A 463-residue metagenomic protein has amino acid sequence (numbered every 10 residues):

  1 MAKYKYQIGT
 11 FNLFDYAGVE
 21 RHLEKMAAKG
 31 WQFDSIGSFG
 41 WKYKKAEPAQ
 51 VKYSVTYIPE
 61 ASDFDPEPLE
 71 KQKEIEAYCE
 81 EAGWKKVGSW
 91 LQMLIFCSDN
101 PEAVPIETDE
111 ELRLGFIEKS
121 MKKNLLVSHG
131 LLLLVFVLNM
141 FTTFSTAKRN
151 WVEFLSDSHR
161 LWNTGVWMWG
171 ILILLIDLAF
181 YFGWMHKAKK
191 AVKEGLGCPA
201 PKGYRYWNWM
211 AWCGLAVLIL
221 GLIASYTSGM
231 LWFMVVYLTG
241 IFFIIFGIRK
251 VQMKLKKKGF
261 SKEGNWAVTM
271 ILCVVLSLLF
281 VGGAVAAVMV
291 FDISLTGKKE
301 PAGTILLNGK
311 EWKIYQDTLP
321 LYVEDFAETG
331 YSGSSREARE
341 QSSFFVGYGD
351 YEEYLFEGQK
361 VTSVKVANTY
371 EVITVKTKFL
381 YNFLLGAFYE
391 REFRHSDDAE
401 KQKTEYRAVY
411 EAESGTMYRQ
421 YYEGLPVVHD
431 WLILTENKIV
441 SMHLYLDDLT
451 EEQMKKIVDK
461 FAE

Functional and structural regions predicted by a protein language model:
M1-V127, T143-F154: Membrane-protein extramembrane domains
T108, F180-Y204, R249-N265: Cytoplasmic membrane-interface regions of multi-pass membrane proteins
S120-K193, R205-L222: Core alpha-helical transmembrane segments of integral membrane proteins
H129-G130, C198-V217, N265-L278: Transmembrane alpha-helical segments of multi-pass membrane proteins
A216-Q252: Membrane-embedded alpha-helical segments of integral membrane proteins
Y237-L238, I293-H429, T435: Short, solvent-exposed recognition patches
K258-S294: Internal/C-terminal transmembrane anchor helices
M442-E463: Surface-exposed amphipathic alpha-helical segments
